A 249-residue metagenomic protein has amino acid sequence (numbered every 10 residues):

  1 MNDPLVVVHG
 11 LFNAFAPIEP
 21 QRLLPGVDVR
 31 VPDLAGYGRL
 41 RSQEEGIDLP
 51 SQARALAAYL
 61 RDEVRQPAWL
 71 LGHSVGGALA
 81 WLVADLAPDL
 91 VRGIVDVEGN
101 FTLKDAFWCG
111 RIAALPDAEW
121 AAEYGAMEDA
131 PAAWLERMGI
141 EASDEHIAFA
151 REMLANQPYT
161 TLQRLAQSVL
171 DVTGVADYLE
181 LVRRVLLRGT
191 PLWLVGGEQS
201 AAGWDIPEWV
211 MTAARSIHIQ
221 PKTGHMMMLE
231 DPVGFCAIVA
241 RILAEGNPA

Functional and structural regions predicted by a protein language model:
M1-S42: Conserved HGGG/HGGXW glycine-rich cap/lid loop of the alpha/beta-hydrolase fold
H9, A68, G72-G77: Conserved alpha/beta-hydrolase "nucleophile elbow" surrounding the catalytic nucleophile
Q21-L24, R188-G224, L229: Conserved loop-alpha-helix segment in the C-terminal half of the alpha/beta-hydrolase fold that carries the catalytic
D28-L71, A237-A240: Active-site loop/oxyanion-hole signature of alpha/beta-hydrolase fold enzymes
G77-P88, I94: Short glycine-enriched nucleophile-adjacent loop and the immediately C-terminal alpha-helix near the catalytic center
D85, I94-M127: Flexible "cap/lid" loop of the alpha/beta hydrolase fold
A106, G125-L186: Conserved alpha/beta-hydrolase catalytic His-Asp/Glu region
L229-L243: Post-His helix in hydrolase/transferase enzymes
